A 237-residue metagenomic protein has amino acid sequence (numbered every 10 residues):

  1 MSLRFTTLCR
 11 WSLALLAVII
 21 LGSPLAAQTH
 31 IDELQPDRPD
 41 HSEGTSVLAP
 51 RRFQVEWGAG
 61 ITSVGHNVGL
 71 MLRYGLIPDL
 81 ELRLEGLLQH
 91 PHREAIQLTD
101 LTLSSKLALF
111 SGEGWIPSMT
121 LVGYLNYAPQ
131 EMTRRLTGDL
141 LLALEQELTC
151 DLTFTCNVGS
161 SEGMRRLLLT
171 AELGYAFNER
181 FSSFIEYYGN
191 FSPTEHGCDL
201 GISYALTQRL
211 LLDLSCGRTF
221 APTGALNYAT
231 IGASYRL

Functional and structural regions predicted by a protein language model:
S2-L13: Bacterial N-terminal signal peptides that target proteins for export
R4-F5, V18, S118: A detector of low-complexity, intrinsically disordered, Ser/Thr/Gly/Pro/Ala-rich segments
W11-G22: Bacterial N-terminal signal peptides
A27-L237: Transmembrane beta-barrel domains of Gram-negative outer membranes and organellar outer membranes
